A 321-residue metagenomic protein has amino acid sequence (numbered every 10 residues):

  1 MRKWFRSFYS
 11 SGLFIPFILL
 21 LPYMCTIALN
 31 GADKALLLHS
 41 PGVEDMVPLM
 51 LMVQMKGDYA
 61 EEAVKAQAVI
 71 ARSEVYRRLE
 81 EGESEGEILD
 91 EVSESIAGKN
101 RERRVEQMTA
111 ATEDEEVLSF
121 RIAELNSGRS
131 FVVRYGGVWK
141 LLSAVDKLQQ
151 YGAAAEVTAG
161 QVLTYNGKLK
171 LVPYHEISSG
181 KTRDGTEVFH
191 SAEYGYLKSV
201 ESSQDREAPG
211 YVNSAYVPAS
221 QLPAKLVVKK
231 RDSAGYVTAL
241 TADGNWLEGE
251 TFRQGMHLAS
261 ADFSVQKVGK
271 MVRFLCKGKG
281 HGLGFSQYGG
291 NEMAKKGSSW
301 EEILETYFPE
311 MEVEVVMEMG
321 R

Functional and structural regions predicted by a protein language model:
M1-R321: Conserved, single-site charged/polar hotspot
